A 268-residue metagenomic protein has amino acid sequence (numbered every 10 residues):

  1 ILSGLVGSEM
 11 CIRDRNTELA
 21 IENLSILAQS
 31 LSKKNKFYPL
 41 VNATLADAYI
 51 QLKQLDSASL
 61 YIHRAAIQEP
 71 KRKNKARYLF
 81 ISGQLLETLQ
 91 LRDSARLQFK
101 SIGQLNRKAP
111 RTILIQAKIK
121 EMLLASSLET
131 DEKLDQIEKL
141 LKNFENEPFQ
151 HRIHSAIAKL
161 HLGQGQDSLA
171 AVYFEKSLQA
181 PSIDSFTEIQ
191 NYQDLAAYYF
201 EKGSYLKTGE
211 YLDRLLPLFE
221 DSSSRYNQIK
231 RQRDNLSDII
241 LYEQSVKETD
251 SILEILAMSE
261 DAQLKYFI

Functional and structural regions predicted by a protein language model:
I1-G7, C11-I12: Single conserved hydrophobic/aromatic residue that forms the stacking wall/gate of nucleotide- or nucleobase-binding
S3, N16-N23, Y192-D194, Y199-I268: Extracytoplasmic/secretory-pathway proteins
I26-K36, H63-K73, S101-R111, A125-S127 (+3 more regions): Solenoid-like repeat scaffolds
T44, N74, F80-I81, I115 (+4 more regions): "A position-specific structural signal for the A-helix of alpha-solenoid helical repeats
